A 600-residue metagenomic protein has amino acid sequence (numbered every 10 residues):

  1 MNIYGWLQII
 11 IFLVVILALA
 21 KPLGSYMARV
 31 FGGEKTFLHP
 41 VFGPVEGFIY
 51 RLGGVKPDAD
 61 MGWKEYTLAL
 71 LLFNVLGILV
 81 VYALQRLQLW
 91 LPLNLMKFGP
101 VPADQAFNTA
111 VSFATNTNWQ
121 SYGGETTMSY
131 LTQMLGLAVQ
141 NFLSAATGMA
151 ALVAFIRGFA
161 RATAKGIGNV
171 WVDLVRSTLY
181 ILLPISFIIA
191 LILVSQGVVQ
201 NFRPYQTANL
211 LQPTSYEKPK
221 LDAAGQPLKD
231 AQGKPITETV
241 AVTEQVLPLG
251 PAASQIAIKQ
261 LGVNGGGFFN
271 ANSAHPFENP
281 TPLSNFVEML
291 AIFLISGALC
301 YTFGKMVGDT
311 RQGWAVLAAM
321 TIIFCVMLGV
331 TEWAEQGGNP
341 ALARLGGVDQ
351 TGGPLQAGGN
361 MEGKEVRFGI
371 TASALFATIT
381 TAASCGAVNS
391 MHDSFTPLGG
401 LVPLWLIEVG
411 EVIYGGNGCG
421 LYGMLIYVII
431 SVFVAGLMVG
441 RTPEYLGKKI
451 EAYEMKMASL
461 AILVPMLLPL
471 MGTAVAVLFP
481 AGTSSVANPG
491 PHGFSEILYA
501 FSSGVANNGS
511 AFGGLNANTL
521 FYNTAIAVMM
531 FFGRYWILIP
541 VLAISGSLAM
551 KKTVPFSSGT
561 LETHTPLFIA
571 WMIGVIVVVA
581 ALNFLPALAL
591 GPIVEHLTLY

Functional and structural regions predicted by a protein language model:
M1-Y600: Membrane-proximal intracellular helices of multi-pass ion channels
